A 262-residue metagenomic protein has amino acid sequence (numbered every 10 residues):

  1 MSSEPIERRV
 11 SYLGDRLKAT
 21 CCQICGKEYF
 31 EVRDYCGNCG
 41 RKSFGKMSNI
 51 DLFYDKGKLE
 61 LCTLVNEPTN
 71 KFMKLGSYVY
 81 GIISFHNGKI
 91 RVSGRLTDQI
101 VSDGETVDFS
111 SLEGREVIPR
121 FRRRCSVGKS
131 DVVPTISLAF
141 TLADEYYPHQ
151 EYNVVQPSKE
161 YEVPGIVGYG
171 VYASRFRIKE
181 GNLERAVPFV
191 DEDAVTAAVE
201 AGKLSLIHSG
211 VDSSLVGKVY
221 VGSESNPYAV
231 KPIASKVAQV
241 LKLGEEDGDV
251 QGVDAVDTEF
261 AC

Functional and structural regions predicted by a protein language model:
S3-E7, Y12-K18, E145-Y220, L241-K242: Conserved "HGTGT" condensation-loop signature of ketosynthase/thiolase-family condensing enzymes that catalyze
S11-Y54: Cys/His-rich short segments
D34, E200, P232-K236: Generic recognition of short, well-ordered alpha-helical segments
G45-T106: Extended interfacial segments that mediate partner engagement and assembly in macromolecular machines
E67-P68, R175, P227-P232: Short active-site-adjacent helix-start/loop capping segments
Q99-R120: Short nucleic-acid-contacting surface segments enriched for D/E, G, S/T with interspersed K/R
R120-V154: OB-fold/S1-family single-stranded nucleic acid-binding modules
F189-E192, N226-C262: Conserved catalytic cysteine-centered active-site region of acyl-thioester-dependent Claisen-condensing enzymes
